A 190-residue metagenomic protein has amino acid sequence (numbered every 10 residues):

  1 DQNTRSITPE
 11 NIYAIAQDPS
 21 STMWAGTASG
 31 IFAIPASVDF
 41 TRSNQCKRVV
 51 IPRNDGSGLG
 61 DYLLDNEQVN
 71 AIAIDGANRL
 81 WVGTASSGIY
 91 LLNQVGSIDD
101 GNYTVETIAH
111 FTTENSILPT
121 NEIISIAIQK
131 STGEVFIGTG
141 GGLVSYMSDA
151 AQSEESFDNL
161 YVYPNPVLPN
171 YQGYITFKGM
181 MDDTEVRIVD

Functional and structural regions predicted by a protein language model:
D1-S6, F40-D65, A109-I117, P164: Surface-exposed loop and turn segments in beta-propeller and other repeat-based domains that flank or scaffold
Q17-S20, I74-A77, I128-T132: Residue-level detector of Asp-centered blade-edge/turn motifs that repeat once per structural unit in beta-propeller
T22-A25, F32, R79-G83, E134-I137: Conserved beta-propeller blade signature
A28, A36, A85, Q94 (+1 more regions): Short loop/turn segments immediately following the C-termini of beta-strands
P35-R48, N93-Y103, M147-E154: Short loop/turn segments immediately following beta-strands, especially the blade-tip and inter-blade linker loops
E122-E155: Blade-level signature of beta-propeller repeat domains, shared across WD40, Kelch, NHL, RCC1 and BNR/Asp-box propellers
S156-I188: Glycine-centered coil/turn sites that cap beta-strands in beta-rich domains
